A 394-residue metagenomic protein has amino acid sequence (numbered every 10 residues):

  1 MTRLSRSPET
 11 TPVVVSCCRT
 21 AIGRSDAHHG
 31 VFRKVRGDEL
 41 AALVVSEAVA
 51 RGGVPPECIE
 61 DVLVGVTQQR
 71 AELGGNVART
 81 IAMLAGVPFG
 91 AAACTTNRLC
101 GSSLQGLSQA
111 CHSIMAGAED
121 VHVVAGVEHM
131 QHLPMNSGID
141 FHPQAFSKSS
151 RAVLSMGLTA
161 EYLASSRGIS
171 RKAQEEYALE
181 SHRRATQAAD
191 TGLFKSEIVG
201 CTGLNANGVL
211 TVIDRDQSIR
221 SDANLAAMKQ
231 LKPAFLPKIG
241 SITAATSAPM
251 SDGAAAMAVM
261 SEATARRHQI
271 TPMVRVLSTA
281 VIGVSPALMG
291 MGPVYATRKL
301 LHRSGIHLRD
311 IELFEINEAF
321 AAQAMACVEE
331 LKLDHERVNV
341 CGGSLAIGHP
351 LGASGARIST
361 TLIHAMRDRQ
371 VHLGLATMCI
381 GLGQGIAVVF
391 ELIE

Functional and structural regions predicted by a protein language model:
R3-L4, T10, C18-A21, K34-L43 (+4 more regions): N-terminal extracellular/periplasmic Venus flytrap/periplasmic-binding protein-like
C18, G23-A27, C111-R167, S221: Glycine-rich loop/linker segments at domain edges
V31-V121, V127-P143, I198-D214, A287 (+1 more regions): Conserved beta-ketoacyl condensing-enzyme motif
V35, V66-E119, R151-L158, D222-P249 (+3 more regions): Conserved catalytic cysteine-centered active-site region of acyl-thioester-dependent Claisen-condensing enzymes
G37-G53, V77-I81, G106, M156-L163 (+5 more regions): Short, well-ordered amphipathic alpha-helical segments that serve as non-catalytic structural scaffolds within diverse
T96-V127, A164-F194, A256-A263, P350-V371 (+1 more regions): Active-site-proximal alpha-helical scaffold in enzymes
M260-D310, V328: Glycine- and Gly-Pro-enriched alpha-helical subdomains that act as flexible, kink-prone "lid/hinge" or packing modules
